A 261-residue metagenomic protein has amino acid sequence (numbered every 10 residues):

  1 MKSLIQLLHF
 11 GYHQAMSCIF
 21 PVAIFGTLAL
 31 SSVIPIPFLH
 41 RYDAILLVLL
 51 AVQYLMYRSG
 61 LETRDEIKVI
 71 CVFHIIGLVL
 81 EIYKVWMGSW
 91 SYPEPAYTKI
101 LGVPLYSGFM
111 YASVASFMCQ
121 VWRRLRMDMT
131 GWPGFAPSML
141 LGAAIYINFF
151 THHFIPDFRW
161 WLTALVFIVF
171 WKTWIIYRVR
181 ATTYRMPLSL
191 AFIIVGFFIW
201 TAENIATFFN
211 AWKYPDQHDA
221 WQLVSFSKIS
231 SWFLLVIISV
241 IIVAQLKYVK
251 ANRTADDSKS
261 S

Functional and structural regions predicted by a protein language model:
M1-S261: Aromatic-rich, lipid-facing transmembrane alpha helices and their immediate juxtamembrane interface loops in integral
